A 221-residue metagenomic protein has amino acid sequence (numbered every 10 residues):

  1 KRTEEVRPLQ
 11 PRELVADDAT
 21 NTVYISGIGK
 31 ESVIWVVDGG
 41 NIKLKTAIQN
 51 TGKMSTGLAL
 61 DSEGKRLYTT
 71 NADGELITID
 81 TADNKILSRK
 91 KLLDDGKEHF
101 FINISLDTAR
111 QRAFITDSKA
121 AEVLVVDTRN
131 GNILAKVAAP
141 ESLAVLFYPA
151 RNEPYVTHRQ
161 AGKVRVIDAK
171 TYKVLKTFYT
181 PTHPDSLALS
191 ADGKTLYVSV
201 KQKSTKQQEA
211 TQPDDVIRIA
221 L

Functional and structural regions predicted by a protein language model:
K1-L221: Predominantly soluble domains enriched in secretory-pathway, periplasmic, or organellar proteins
